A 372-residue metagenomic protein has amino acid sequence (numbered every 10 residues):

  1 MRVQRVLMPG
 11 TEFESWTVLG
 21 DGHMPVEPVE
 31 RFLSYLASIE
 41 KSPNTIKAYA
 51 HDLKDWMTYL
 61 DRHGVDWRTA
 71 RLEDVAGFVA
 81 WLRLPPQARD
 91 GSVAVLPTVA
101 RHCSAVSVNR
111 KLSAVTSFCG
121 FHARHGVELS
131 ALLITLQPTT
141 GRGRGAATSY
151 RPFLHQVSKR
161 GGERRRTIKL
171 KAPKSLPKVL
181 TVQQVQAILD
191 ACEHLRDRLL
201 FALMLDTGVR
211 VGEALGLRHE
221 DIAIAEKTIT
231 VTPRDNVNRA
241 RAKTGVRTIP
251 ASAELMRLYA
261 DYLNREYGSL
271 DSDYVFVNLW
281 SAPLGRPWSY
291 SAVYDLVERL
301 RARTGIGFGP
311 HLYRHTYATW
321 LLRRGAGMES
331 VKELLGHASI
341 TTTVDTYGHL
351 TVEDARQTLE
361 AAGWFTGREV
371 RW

Functional and structural regions predicted by a protein language model:
M1-Q4, A362-W372: C-terminal secondary-structure termini that scaffold catalytic or DNA-interacting sites
V29-N44, K54-P152, A187: N-terminal core-binding DNA-recognition domain of tyrosine recombinases/integrases
H125-L129, M204-K227, E329: Short, charged phosphate-coordinating catalytic segments
E128-Q186, L279-L284: Flexible interdomain linker/hinge and immediately adjacent N-terminus of the catalytic tyrosine-recombinase domain
A172-V211, L215, L270: Basic, Lys/Arg- and aromatic-enriched nucleic-acid-binding interface segment
G212, G216-R257: Conserved tyrosine-mediated DNA breakage-rejoining catalytic core shared by Y-recombinases
S252-I306: Active-site/catalytic core of tyrosine-dependent DNA strand-transfer enzymes
Y294-E333, H337-I340, H349, E360: Short, basic (Lys/Arg/His-rich) helix/loop patches that form interaction surfaces in the mid-to-C-terminal regions
